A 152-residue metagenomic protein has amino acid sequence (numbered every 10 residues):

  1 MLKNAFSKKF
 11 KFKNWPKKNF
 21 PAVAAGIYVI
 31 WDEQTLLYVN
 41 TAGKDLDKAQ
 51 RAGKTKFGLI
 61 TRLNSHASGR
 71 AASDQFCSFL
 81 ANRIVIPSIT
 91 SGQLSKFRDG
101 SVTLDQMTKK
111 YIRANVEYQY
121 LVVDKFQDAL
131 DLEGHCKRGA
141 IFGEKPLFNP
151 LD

Functional and structural regions predicted by a protein language model:
M1-F57, T61-F97, L121-D152: GIY-YIG nuclease catalytic motif and its immediate N-terminal context
F97-Q119: Alpha-helix-centered segments that form part of catalytic cores
